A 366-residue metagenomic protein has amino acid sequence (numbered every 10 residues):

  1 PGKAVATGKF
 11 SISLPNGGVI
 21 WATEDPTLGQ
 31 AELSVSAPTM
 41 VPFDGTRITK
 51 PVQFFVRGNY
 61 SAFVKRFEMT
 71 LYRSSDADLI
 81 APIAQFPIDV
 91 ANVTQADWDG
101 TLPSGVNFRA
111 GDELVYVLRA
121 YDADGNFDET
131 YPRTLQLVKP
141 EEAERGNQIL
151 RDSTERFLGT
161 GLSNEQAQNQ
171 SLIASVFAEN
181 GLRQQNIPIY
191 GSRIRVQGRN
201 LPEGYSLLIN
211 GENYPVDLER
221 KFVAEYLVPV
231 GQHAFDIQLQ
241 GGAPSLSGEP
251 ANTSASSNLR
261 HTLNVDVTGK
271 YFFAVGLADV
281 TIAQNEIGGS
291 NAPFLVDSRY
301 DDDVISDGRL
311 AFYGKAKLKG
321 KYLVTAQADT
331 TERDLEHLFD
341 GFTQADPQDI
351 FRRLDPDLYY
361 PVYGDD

Functional and structural regions predicted by a protein language model:
P1-F55, N59, L137-N186: Short, compositionally biased P/S/T/A/G/V-rich stretches that sit at domain boundaries
T27-L71, S75, Q95-D97, P188-Q197 (+1 more regions): Contiguous beta-strand segments within globular domains
V56-F63, D122, N200-P202, L318: Extracellular acidic, Ser/Thr/Pro-rich low-complexity tracts
V64, V93, G111-V115, V230-A234: Extracellular Ig-like/FN3 beta-sandwich strand-entry sites
F86-V90, D97-D99, E212-R220: Short beta-strand segments within Ig-like beta-sandwich modules, predominantly Fibronectin type-III
Q95-D112: Signal that preferentially marks extracellular ectodomain short beta-strand elements of beta-sandwich modules
Y121-N126, G242-L246: Short, solvent-exposed loop/turn segments at the edges of extracellular beta-sandwich modules
T134-V138, R151, R156, Q168-R183 (+3 more regions): Outer-membrane beta-barrel channel domains
